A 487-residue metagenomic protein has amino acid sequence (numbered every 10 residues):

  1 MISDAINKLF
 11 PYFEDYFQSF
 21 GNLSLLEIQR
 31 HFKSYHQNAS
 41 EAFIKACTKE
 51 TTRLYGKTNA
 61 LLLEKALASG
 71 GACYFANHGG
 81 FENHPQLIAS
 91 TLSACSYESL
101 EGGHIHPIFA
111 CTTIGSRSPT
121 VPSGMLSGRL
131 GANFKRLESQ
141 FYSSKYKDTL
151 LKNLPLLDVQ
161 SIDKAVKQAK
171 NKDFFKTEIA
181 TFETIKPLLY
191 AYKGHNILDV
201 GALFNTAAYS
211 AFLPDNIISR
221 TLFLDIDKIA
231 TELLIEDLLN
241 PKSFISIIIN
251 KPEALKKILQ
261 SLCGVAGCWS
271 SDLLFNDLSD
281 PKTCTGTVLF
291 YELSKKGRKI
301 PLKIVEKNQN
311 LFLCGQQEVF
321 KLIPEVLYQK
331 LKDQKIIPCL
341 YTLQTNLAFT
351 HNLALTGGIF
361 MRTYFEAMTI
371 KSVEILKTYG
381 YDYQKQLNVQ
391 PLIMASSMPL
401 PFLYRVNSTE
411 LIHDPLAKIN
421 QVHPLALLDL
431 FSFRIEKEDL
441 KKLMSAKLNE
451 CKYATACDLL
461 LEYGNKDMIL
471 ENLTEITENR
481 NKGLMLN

Functional and structural regions predicted by a protein language model:
M1-N487: N-terminal targeting/trafficking signals and adjacent low-complexity tails
